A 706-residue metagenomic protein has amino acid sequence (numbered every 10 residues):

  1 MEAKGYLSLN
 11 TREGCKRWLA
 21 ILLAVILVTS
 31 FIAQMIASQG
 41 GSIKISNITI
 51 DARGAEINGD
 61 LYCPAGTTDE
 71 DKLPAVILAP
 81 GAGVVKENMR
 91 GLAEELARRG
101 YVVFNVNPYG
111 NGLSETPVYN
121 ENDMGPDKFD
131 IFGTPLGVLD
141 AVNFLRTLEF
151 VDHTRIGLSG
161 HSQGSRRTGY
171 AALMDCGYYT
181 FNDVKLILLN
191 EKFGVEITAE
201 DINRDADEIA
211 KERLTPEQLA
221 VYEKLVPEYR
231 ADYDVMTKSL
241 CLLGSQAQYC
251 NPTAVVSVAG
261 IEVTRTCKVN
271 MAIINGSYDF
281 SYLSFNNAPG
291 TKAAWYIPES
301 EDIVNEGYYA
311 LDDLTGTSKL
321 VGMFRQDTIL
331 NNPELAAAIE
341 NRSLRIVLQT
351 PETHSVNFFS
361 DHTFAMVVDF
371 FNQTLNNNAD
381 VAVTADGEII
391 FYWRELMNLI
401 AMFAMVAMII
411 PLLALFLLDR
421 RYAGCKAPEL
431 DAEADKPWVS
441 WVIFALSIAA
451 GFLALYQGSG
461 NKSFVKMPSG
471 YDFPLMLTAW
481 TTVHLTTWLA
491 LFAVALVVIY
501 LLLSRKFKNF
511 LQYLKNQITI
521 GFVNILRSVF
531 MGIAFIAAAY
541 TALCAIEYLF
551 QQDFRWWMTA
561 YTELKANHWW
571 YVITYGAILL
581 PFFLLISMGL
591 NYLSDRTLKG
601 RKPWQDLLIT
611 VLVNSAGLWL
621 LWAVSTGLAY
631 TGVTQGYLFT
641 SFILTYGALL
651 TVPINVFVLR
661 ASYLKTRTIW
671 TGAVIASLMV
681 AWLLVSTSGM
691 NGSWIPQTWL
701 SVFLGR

Functional and structural regions predicted by a protein language model:
E2-N10, T198, I202, R421-W438 (+2 more regions): Membrane-interfacial, low-structure loops and terminal tails that flank and connect transmembrane helices in multi-pass
L9-D51, N58-D60: An N-terminal hydrophobic leader/cap segment in hydrolases
G14, E388-M402: Juxtamembrane/start-of-transmembrane alpha-helix segments at the extracytoplasmic/lumenal side of membrane anchors
K16-V25, A401-M405, I443, A490-L491: Hydrophobic H-region at the start of alpha-helical membrane spans
S30-Q34, I410-A414, G451-G460: Alpha-helical transmembrane segments of multi-pass membrane proteins
I45-I390: Soluble extramembrane regions of membrane proteins in the secretory/endomembrane system
A404-L446: Juxtamembrane interface at the cytosolic side of transmembrane helices
I443-R706: Alpha-helical transmembrane segments of integral membrane proteins
